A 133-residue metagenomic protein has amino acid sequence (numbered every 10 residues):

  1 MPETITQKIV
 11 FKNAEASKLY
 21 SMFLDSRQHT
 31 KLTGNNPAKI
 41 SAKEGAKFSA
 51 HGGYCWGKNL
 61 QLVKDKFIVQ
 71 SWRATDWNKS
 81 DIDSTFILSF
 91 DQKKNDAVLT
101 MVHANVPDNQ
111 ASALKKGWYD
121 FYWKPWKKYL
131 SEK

Functional and structural regions predicted by a protein language model:
M1-K39: Hydrophobic ligand-binding cavity/cleft-lining segments
P2-E3, I40, H51, I82: Residue-level preference for beta-strand/loop junctions
P2-T4, K8-S17, E44-A46, W56-K58 (+2 more regions): Charge-dense, helix-prone N-terminal extensions
L19-Y20, H29, F48, N59 (+4 more regions): Hydrophobic pocket/interface hotspot
K31, S49, G53-K94, A104-N105: Hydrophobic-ligand binding "helix-grip"
N36-A46, A50: A solvent-exposed, acidic/Ser-Thr-rich amphipathic alpha-helical stretch
K39, W77-S80, Q110: Short glycine/serine/proline-enriched coil/turn segments at secondary-structure junctions
N105-K133: A conserved amphipathic terminal alpha-helix motif
